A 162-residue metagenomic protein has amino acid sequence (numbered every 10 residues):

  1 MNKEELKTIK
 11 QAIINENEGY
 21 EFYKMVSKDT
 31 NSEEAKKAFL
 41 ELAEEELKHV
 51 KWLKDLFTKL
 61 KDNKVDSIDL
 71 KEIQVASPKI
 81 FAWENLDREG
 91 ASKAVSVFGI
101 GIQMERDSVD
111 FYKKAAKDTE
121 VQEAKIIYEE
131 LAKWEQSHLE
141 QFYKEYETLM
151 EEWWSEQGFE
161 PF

Functional and structural regions predicted by a protein language model:
M1-F162: Iron-associated oxidoreductase/ferritin-like identity signal
